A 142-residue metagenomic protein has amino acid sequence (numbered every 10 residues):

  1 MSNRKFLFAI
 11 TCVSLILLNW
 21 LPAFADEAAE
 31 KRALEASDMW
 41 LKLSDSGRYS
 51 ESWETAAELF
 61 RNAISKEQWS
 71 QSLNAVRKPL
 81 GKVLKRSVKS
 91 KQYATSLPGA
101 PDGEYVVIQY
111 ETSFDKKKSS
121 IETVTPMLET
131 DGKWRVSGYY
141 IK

Functional and structural regions predicted by a protein language model:
M1-I10: Bacterial N-terminal signal peptides that target proteins for export
I10-N19: Bacterial N-terminal signal peptides
L18-R48: Short, low-complexity N-terminal intrinsically disordered segments enriched in polar/charged residues
D26-E27, D38-L41, A56-N62, E111-S113: Second-shell loop/turn segments in exported
E27-A28, K82, K142: Acidic, low-complexity intrinsically disordered segments
L34-A36, S50-G103: Short solvent-exposed beta->alpha transition segments
S90-K142: Exposed beta-sheet edge and beta->alpha loop/turn motif
